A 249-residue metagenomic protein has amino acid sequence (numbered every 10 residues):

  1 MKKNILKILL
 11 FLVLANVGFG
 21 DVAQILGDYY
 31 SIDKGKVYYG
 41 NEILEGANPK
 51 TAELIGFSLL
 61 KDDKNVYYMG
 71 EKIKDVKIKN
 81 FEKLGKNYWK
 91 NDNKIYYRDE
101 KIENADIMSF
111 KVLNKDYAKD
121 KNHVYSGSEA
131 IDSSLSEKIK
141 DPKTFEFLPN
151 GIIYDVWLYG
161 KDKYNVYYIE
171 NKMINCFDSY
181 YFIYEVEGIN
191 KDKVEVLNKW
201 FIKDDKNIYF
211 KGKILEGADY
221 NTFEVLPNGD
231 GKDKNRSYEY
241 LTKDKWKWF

Functional and structural regions predicted by a protein language model:
K2-F11: Sec-dependent signal peptide recognition, specifically the positively charged N-region followed immediately by
F11-G20: Hydrophobic h-region of N-terminal signal peptides that target proteins for export in Gram-negative bacteria
D21-F249: Non-catalytic tandem-repeat scaffold regions and their flanking low-complexity/translocation tails
